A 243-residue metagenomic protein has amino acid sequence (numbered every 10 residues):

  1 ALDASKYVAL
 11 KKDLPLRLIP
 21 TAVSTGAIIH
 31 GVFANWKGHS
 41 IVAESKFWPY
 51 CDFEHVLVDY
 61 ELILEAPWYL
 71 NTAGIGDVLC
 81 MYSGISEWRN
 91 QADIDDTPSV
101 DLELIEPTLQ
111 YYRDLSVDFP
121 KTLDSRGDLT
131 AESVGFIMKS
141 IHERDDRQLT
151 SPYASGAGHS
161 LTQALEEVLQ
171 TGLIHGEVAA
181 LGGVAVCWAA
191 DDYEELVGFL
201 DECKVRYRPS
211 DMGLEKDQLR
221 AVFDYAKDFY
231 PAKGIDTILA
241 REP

Functional and structural regions predicted by a protein language model:
A1, A43-C51, I235-P243: Short, basic, helix/turn surface patches
A1-R17, K121-T130: N-terminal small/polar loop signature for handling phosphorylated ligands or for N-terminal nucleophile
A1-Y7, T25-I29, A154, G158 (+1 more regions): Short glycine/serine/threonine-rich phosphate/pyrophosphate-binding segments that cradle anionic phosphate groups
D3, A66, D191: Residues that form or flank phosphate/diphosphate-binding pockets in enzymes that use nucleotide phosphates
Y7, G74-M81, Y111-D114, S160-E167 (+3 more regions): Alpha-helical scaffold segments in soluble metabolic enzymes
K11-Q110: A glycine/threonine-rich phosphate-anchoring loop and its flanking beta-alpha core in nucleotide/phosphate-binding
C80, E87, Q91, D95 (+1 more regions): C-terminal charged capping/lid subdomain of soluble metabolic enzymes
V100-Y207: Active-site segments that bind and position negatively charged phosphate/pyrophosphate groups
